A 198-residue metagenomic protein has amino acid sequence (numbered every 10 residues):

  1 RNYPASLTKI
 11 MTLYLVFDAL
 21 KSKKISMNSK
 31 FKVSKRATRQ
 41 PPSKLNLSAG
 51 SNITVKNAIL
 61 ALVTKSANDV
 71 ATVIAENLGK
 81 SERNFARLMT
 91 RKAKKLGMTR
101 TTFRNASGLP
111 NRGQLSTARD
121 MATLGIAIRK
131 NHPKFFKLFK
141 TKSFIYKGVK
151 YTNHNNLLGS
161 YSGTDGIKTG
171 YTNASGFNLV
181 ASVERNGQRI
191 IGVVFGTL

Functional and structural regions predicted by a protein language model:
R1-R119, I128-K130: Active-site-adjacent loops and short helices of periplasmic peptidoglycan-processing enzymes
M98-T102, P110-L198: Domain-terminus/edge residues, biased toward the C-terminal soluble/receptor-binding domains of extracytoplasmic
